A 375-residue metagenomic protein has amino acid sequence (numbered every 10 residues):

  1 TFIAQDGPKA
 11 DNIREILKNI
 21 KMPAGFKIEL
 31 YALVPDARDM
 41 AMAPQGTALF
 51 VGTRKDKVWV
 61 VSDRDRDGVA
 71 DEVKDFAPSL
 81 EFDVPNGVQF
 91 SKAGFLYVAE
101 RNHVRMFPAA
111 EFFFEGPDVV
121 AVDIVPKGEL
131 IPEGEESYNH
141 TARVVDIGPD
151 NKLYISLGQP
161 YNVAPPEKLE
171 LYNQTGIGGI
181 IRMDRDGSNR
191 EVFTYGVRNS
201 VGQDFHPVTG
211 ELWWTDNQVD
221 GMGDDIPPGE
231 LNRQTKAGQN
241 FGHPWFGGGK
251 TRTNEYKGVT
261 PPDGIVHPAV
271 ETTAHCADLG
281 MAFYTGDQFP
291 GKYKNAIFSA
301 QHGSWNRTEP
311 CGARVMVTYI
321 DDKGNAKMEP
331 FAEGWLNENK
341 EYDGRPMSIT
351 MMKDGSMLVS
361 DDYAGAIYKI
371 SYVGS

Functional and structural regions predicted by a protein language model:
T1-P23, A142, Q159-E167, T175-E191 (+5 more regions): Beta-propeller domain segments
L30-P35, F76-E81, I124-S137, V192-G196 (+3 more regions): Surface loop/turn motifs at the tips and blade-to-blade linkers of beta-strand repeat domains
A32, A41-A43, Q89, D146 (+3 more regions): Conserved beta-strand position repeated across blades of beta-propeller domains
R38, V60-G94: Blade-loop segments of beta-propeller domains
P44, A48-A70, A110-F112: Beta-propeller domains
Q45, T53-R54, R101-H103, A109 (+5 more regions): Short loop/turn segments immediately following the C-termini of beta-strands
A48-G52, F95-V98, K152-S156, E211-T215 (+3 more regions): Conserved beta-propeller blade signature
V73, D83-N86, R101-G148: Asp-box/WD-like beta-propeller blade repeats and closely related beta-sheet repeat scaffolds
